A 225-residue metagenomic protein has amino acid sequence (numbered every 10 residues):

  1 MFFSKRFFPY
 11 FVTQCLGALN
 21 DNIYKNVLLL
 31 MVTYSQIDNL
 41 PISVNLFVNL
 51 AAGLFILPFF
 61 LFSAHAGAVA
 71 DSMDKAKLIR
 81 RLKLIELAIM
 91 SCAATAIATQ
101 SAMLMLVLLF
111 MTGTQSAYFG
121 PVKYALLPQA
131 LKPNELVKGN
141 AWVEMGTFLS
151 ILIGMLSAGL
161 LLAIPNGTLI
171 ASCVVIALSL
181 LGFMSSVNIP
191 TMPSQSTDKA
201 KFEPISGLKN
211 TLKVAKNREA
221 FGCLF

Functional and structural regions predicted by a protein language model:
M1-F8, M192-F225: Juxtamembrane intracellular "pre-TM" segments in multi-pass secondary transporters
R6, Y10, V44-V48, S101 (+3 more regions): Residue-level signature of transmembrane alpha-helical entry/exit and packing/kink sites in multi-pass membrane
F8-K25, A51-I89, L104-A163, L178 (+3 more regions): Substrate-agnostic recognition of the 12-TM MFS/MFS-like secondary transporter fold
C15, L19, K25-N26, L30-V32 (+2 more regions): A single, central transmembrane helix in multi-pass transporters
V27-F59: Extracellular/periplasmic helix-loop-helix junction of adjacent transmembrane segments in MFS-like secondary
V27-N39, A94-T99, I151-V175: Transmembrane alpha-helix termini and helix-breaking/packing motifs in multi-pass membrane transporters
I37, V44, D74-K75, S101 (+2 more regions): A helix-boundary/kink motif common to multi-pass secondary transporters, especially Major Facilitator Superfamily
Q115, G167-E203: Cytosol/matrix-facing ends of alpha-helical transmembrane segments
